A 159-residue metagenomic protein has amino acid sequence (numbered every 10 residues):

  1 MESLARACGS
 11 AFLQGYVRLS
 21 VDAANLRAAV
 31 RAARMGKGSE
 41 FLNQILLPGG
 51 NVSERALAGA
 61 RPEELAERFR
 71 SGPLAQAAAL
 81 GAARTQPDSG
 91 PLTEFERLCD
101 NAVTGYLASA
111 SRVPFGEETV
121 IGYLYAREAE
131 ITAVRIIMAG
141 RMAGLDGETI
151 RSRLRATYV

Functional and structural regions predicted by a protein language model:
M1-V159: Extended alpha-helical surfaces
